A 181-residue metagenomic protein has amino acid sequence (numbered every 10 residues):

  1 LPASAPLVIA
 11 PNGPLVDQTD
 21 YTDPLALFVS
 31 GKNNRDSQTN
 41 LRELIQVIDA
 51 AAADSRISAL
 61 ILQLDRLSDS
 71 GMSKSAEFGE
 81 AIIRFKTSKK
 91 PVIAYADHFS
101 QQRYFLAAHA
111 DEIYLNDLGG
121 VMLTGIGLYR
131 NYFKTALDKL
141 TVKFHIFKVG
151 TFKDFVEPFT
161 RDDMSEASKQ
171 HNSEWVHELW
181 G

Functional and structural regions predicted by a protein language model:
L1-G181: Small-residue-centered hinge/linker elements
